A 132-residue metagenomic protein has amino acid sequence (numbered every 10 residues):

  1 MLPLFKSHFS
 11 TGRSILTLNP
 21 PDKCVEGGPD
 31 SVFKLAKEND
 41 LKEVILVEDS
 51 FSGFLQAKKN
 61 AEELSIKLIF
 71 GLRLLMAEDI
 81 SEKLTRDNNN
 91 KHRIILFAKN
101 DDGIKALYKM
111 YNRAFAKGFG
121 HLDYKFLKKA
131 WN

Functional and structural regions predicted by a protein language model:
M1-N132: Phosphodiester-processing cores and adjacent nucleic acid-binding clamps
